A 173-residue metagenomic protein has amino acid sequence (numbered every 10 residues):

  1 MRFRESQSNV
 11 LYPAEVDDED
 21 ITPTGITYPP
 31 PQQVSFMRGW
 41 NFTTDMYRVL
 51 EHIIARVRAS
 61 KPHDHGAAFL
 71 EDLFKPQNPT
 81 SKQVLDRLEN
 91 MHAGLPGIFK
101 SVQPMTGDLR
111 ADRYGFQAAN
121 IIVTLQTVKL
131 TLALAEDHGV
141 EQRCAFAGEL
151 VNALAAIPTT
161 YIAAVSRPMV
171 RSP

Functional and structural regions predicted by a protein language model:
M1-A164: C-terminal transactivation domains of fungal Zn(2)-Cys(6)
M169-S172: Alpha-helical solenoid repeats of the armadillo/HEAT superfamily in eukaryotic scaffolding/adaptor proteins
